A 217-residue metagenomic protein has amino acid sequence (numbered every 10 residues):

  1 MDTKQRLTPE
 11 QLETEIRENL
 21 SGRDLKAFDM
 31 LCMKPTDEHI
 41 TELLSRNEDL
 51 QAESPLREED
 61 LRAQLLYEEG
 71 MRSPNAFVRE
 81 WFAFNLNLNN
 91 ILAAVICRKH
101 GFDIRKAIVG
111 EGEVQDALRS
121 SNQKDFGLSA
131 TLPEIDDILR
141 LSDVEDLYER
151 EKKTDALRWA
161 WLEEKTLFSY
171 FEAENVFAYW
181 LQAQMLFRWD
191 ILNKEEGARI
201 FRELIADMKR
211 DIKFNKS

Functional and structural regions predicted by a protein language model:
M1-S217: Extended alpha-helical surfaces
